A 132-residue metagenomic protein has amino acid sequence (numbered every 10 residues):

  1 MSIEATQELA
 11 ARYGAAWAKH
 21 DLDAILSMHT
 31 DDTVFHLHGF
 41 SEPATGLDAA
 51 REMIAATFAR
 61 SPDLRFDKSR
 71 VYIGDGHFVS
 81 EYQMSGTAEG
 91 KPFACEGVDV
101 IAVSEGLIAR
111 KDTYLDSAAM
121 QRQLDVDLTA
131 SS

Functional and structural regions predicted by a protein language model:
M1-D31, L128-S132: Short, low-complexity N-terminal intrinsically disordered segments enriched in polar/charged residues
E4, L22-D75: A solvent-exposed, acidic/Ser-Thr-rich amphipathic alpha-helical stretch
R65-F66, F93-D99: Short, surface-exposed coil-to-beta transition loops
D75-M84: A short hydrophobic beta-strand element
E81, V100-A102: Short, well-ordered beta-strand micro-motif
S85-A94: Short, cysteine-centered beta-strand-loop-beta hairpins and adjacent loop/turn segments enriched in charged/polar
D112-S132: Low-complexity, intrinsically disordered terminal/linker segments enriched in charged and Gly/Pro repeats
